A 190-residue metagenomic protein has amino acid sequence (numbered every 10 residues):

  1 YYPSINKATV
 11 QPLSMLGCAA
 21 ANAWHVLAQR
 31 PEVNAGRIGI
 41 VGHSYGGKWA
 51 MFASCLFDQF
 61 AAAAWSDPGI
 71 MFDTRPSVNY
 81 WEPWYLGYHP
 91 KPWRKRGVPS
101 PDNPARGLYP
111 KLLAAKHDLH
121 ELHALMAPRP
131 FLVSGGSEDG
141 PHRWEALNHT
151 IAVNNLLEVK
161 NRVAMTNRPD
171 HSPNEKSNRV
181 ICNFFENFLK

Functional and structural regions predicted by a protein language model:
Y1-Q29, P76-V78: Cap/lid segment of the alpha/beta-hydrolase catalytic domain
K7, S66-L122, R143, N155-K160: Mobile cap/lid helix-loop segments that gate and shape the active-site cleft of serine hydrolases
E32-S44: Alpha/beta-hydrolase fold nucleophile elbow
N34-R37, D58-A62, A127-F131, K160-N161: Loop/turn elements at helix/coil->beta-strand transitions in domains of secreted/extracellular proteins
V41-H43, A63-P68, S134-G136, R168: Generic beta-strand/beta-sheet core signal
G47-D58, A63: Short glycine-enriched nucleophile-adjacent loop and the immediately C-terminal alpha-helix near the catalytic center
A127-P141: Conserved strand-to-loop "acid loop" that flanks and positions the catalytic carboxylate
L147-K190: C-terminal catalytic histidine-bearing segment of alpha/beta-hydrolase fold enzymes
